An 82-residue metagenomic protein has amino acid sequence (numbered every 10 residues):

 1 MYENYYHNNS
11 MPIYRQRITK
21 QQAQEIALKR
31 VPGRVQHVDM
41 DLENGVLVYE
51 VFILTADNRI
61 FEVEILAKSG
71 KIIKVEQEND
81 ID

Functional and structural regions predicted by a protein language model:
M1-D82: Long, terminal "pre-/pro-" and other extracytoplasmic accessory regions that lie outside the mature folded/catalytic
